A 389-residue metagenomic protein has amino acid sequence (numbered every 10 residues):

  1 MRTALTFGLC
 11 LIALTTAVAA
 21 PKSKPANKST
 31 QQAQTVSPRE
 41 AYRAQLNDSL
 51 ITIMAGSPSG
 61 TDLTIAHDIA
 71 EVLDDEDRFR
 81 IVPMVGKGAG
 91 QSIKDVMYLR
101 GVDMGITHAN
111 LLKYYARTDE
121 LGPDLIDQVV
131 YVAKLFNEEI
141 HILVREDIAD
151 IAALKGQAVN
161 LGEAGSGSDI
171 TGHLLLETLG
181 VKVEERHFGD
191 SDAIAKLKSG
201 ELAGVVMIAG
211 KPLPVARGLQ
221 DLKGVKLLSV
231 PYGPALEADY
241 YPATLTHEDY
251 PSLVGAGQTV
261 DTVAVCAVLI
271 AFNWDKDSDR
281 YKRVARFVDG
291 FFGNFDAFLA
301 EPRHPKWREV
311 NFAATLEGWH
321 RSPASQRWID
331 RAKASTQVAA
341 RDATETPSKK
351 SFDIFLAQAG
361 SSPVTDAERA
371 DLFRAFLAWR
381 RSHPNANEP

Functional and structural regions predicted by a protein language model:
T6-T15: Bacterial N-terminal signal peptides
K22-I106: N-terminal (or domain-start) structured segment
D48-L50, G60, E76-R78, G88-Q91 (+9 more regions): Extracytoplasmic
D48-L73, I81, E138-A195, S199: Bilobed "Venus flytrap"/periplasmic-binding protein-like clamshell domains and structurally analogous long
A70-E71, V82-P123, I194-K196, P212-Q220: Pocket-flanking alpha-helical
A109-N110, D119-E120, V181-D279: Pocket-lining segment of extracytoplasmic ligand-binding domains
A164-L174, P242-E317: Ligand-binding clefts/hinges and TM-proximal coupling segments of bilobed small-molecule sensing domains
D192, A209-K223, L227, N273 (+1 more regions): An extracytoplasmic/periplasmic, membrane-proximal ligand-sensing/linker region
